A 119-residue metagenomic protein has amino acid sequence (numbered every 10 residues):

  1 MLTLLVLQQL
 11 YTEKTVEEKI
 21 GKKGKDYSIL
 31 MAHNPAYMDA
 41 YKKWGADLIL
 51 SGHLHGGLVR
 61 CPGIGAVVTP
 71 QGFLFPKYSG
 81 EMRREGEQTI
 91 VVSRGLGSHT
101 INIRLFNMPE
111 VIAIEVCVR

Functional and structural regions predicted by a protein language model:
M1-A32, M38-D39, W44, I101-L105: Binuclear metal-dependent hydrolase catalytic cores centered on His/Asp/Glu-rich metal-binding motifs
M1-L5, K23-D26, R84-I90, V116-R119: Beta-strand-turn-beta hairpins that frame and shape the catalytic cleft of phosphate-ester-processing enzymes
L7-L10, G95, R119: Solvent-exposed coil/turn segments that connect beta secondary-structure elements in extracytoplasmic/periplasmic
P35-E115: Conserved beta-sheet core of the metallophosphoesterase superfamily
